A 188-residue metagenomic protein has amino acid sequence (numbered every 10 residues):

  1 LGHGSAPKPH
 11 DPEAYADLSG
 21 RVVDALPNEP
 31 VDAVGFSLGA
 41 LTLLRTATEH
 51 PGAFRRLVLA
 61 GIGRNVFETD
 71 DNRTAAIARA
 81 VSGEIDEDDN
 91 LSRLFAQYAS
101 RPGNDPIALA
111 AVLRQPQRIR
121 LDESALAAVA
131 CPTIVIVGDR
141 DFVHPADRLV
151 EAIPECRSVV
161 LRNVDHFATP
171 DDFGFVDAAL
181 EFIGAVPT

Functional and structural regions predicted by a protein language model:
G2-D32: Active-site loop/oxyanion-hole signature of alpha/beta-hydrolase fold enzymes
G35-S37: Conserved alpha/beta-hydrolase "nucleophile elbow" surrounding the catalytic nucleophile
L41-E84: Flexible "cap/lid" loop of the alpha/beta hydrolase fold
Q97-S124: Hydrophobic, aromatic-rich cap/lid helix
V129, V135-V137: Short beta-strand/loop motif that positions the catalytic acidic residue of the alpha/beta-hydrolase fold
R140-R148: Conserved alpha/beta-hydrolase "acid-adjacent" motif
V150-F167: Catalytic histidine neighborhood in serine/cysteine hydrolases with alpha/beta-hydrolase-type architecture
V164-V176: Catalytic histidine-centered segment of alpha/beta-hydrolase-like enzymes
